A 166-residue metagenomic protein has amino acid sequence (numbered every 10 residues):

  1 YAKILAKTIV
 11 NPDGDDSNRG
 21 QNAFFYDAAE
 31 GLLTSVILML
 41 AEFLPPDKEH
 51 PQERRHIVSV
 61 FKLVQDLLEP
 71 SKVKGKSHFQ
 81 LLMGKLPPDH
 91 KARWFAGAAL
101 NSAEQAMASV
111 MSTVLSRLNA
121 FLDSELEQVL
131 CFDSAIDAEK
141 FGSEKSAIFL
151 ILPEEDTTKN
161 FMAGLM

Functional and structural regions predicted by a protein language model:
Y1-M166: P-loop NTPase motor domains
